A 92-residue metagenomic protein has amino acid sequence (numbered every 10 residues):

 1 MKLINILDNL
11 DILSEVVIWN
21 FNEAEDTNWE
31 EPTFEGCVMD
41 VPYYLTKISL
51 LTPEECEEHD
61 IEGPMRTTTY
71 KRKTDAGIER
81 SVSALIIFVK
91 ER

Functional and structural regions predicted by a protein language model:
M1, K90-R92: Short intrinsically disordered terminal tails
M1-L13: Catalytic phosphate/metal-binding cores of nucleic-acid and nucleotide-processing enzymes, i.e., regions that mediate
S14-I18: Short loop-to-beta-strand transition segments
N20-I86: Acidic, low-complexity, intrinsically disordered interaction modules
